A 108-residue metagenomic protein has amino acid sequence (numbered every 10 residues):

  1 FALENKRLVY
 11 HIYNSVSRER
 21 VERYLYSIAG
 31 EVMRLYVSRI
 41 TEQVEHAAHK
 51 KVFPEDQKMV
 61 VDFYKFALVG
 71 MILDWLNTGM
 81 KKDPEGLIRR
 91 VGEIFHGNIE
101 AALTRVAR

Functional and structural regions predicted by a protein language model:
F1-L8, S17-E19: Hydrophobic alpha-helical connector segments
L8, F63-T78: Solvent-exposed, amphipathic alpha-helical segments
V9-Y13, I40-V44, W75-G79, A102 (+1 more regions): Secondary-structure edge/capping motif, primarily at the C-terminal ends of alpha-helices and the immediately following
Y10-I12, V21, P84: Short, hydrophobic secondary-structure boundary micro-motifs
Y13, H49-D56, L76: Short amphipathic alpha-helical segments at helix-loop
R18-A48, E55-G70, H96, E100: Amphipathic alpha-helical packing segments from all-alpha helical-bundle domains
E42, H46, G79-V91: Short alpha-helical "patches" and their helix-cap loops
F53, P84-R108: Short terminal or interdomain "cap/linker" segment that borders an active site or interface and mediates
